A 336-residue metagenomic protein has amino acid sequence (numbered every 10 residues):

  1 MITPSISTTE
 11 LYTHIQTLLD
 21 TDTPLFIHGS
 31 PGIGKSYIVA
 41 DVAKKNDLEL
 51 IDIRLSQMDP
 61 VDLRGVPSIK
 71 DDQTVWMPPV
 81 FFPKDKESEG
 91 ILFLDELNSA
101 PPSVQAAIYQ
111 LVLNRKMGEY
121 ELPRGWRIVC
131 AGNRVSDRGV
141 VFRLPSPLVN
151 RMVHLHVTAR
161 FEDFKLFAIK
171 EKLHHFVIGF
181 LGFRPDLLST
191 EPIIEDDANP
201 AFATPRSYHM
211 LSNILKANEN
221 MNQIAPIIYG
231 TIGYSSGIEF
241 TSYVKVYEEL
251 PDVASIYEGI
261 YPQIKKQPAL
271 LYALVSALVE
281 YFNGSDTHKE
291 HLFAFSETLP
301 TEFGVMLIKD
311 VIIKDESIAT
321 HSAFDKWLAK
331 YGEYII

Functional and structural regions predicted by a protein language model:
M1-I336: C-terminal regulatory/interaction module of P-loop NTP-utilizing enzymes
